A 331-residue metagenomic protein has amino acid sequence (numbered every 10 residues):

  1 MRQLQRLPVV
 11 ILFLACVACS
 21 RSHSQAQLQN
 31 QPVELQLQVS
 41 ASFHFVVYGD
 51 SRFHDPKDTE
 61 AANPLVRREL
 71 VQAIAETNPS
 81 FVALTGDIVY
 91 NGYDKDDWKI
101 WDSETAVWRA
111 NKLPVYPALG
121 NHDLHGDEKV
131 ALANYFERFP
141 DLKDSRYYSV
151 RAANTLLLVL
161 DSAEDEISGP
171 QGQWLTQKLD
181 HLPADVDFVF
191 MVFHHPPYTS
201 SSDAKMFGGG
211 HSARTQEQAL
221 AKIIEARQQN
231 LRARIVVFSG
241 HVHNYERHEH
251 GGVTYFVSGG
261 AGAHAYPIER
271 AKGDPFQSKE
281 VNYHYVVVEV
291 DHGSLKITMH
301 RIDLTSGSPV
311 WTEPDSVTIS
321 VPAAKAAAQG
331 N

Functional and structural regions predicted by a protein language model:
M1-V9: Bacterial N-terminal signal peptides that target proteins for export
A15-A18: C-terminal motif of bacterial Sec signal peptides marking the signal peptidase cleavage site
R21-D96, S200, A204: N-terminal active-site segment of His-dependent metallophosphoesterases
Q27-V33, L37, D58, D94-V189 (+3 more regions): Extended active-site neighborhood of metal-dependent phosphoesterases/phosphodiesterases
L28, K279-N331: A short C-terminal boundary segment appended to hydrolase-like catalytic domains
F45, V82, L157, V189-F190: Hydrophobic beta-strand anchors of alpha/beta hydrolase catalytic cores
D50, G86-D87, G120-N121, H194 (+1 more regions): Active-site glycine-centered loops adjacent to acidic/histidine catalytic or metal-binding residues that shape
S162, V192-P196, G240-V242, H300-R301: Short, well-ordered beta-to-alpha junction loops that form the rim of enzyme active sites and present histidine/acidic
